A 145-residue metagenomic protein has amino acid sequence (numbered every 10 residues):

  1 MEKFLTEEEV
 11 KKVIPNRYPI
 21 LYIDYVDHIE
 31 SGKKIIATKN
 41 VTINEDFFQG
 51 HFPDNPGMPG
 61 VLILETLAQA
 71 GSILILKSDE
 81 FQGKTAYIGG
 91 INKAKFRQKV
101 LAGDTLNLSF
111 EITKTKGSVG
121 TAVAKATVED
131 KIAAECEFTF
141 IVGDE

Functional and structural regions predicted by a protein language model:
E2-F4, G71-N107, A133-I141: Hydrophobic beta-strand-centered segment that forms part of the acyl-chain substrate-binding groove
E7-R17: Short aromatic-glycine motifs in intrinsically disordered, low-complexity regions
K11, D54, F96-Q98: Beta-strand-rich interaction surfaces with strong enrichment in secreted/lumenal proteins
Y18-M58: Catalytic strand-loop segment that frames the active site of acyl-thioester-processing enzymes
L21, G32-I36, T105-N107, T121 (+1 more regions): Intrinsic-disorder/low-complexity, polar/charged segments enriched in Ser/Thr/Lys/Arg/Asp/Glu/Gln
D24-D27, N92, R97, E111-T113: Conserved positions in beta-strands of structured domains
V26, M58-F81: Active-site helix/loop of acyl-thioester processing domains in fatty-acid/polyketide metabolism, spanning hotdog-fold
V100-D104, E111-E145: HotDog/MaoC-like acyl-thioester-processing domains
